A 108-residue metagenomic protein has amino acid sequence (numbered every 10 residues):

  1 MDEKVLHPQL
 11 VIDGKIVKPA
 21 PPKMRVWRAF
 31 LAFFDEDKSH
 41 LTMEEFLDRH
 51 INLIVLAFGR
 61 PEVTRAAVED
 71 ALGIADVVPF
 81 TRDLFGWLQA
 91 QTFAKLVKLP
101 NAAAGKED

Functional and structural regions predicted by a protein language model:
M1-Q9, D13: Short acidic, Pro/Gly- and aromatic-enriched capping/linker segments at domain boundaries
D2-V5, K18-D108: Short, surface-exposed, charged amphipathic helix/loop patches that serve as local interaction elements
